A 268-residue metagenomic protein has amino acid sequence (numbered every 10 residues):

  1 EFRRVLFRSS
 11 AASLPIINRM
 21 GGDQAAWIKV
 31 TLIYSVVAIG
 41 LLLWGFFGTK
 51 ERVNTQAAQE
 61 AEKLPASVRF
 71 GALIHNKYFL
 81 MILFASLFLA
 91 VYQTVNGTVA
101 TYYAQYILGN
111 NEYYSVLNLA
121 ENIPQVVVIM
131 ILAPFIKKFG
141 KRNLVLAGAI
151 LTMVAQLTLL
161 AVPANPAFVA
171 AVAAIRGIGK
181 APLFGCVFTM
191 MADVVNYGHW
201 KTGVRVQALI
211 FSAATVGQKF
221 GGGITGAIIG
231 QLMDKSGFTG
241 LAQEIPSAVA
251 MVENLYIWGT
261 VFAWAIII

Functional and structural regions predicted by a protein language model:
E1-T101, Q105-N110, L255, T260-I268: Intracellular loop-helix junctions on the cytosolic face of multi-pass helical membrane proteins
R8-A25, G223-V249: Transmembrane alpha-helix termini and helix-breaking/packing motifs in multi-pass membrane transporters
I17, V127-K141: Helix-to-loop junctions at the C-terminal end of transmembrane segments in multipass secondary transporters
Y34, V116-Q125, Q218, A263: Transmembrane alpha-helical segments of major facilitator superfamily
N122-M130, A181, G223: Residue-level signature of mid-helix packing/kink "hotspots" within the transmembrane helices of 12-pass Major
N143-T158: Structural signature of the two symmetry-related core transmembrane helices
L160-A173, F184: Helix-loop junctions at membrane interfaces in 12-TM secondary transporters
T202-S236: A late C-terminal transmembrane helix in Major Facilitator Superfamily
